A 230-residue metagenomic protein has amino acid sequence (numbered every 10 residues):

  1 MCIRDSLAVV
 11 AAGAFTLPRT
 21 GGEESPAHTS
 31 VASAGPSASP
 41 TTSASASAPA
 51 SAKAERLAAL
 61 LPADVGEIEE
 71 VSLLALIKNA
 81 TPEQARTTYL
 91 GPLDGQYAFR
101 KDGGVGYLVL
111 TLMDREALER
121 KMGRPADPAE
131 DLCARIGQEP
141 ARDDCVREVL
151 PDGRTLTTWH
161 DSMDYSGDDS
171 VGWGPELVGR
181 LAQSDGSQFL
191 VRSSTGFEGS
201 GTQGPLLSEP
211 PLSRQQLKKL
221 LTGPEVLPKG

Functional and structural regions predicted by a protein language model:
M1-D5: Conserved small/polar residues in nucleotide/adenosyl-binding loops
A8-G230: Intrinsically disordered, low-complexity prosegments and terminal tails associated with secretory/extracytoplasmic
